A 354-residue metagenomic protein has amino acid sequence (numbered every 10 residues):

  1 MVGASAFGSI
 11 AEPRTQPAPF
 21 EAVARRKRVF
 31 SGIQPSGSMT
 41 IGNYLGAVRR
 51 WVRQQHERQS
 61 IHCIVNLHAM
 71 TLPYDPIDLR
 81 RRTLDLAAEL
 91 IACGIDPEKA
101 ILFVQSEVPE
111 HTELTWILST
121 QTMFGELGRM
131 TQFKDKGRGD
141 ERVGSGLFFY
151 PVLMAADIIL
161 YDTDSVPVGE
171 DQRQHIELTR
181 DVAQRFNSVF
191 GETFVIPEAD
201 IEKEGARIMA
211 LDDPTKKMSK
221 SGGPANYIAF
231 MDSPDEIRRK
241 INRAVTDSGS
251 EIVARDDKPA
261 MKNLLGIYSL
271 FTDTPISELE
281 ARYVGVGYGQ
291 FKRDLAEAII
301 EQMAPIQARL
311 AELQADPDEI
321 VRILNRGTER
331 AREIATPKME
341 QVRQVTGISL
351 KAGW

Functional and structural regions predicted by a protein language model:
V2, A6-F30, P35-A156, A311: N-terminal Rossmann-like or analogous alpha/beta NTP/dinucleotide-binding catalytic cores that position adenine
E12, I41, Q174, R180-W354: Conserved nucleotide- and phosphate/pyrophosphate-binding catalytic cores in adenylate/nucleotidyl-handling enzymes
I33-P35, N66-H68, D164-S165, G222 (+1 more regions): Short, histidine-centered active-site or binding-site loop motifs used for metal coordination, general acid-base
Q59, F124-G128, L160-P167, L270-L279 (+1 more regions): Short helix-capping/linker segments at secondary-structure and domain boundaries
D75-P76, V166-G169, E251: Short, polar/flexible loop-turn hinges at active-site or ligand-entry regions and domain interfaces
A87, G94, T122-G125, T163 (+2 more regions): A generic secondary-structure signal for well-formed alpha-helical elements
D135, D140-F186, F190, A210: Internal, conserved structured core segments that host functional sites
